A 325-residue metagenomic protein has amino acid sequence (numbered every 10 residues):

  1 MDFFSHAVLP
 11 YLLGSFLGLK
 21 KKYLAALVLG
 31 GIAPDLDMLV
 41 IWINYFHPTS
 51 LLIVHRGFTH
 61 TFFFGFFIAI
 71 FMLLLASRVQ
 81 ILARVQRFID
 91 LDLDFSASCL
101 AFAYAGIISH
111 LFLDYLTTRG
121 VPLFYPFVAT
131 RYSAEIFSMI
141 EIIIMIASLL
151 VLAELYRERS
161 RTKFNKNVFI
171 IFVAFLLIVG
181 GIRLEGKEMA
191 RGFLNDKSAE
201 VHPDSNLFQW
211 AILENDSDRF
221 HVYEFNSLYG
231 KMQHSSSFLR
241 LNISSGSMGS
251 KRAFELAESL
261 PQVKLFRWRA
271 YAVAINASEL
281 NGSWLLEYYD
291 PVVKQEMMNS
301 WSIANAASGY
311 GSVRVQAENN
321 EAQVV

Functional and structural regions predicted by a protein language model:
M1-D204, L213-D216: N-terminal membrane-targeting hydrophobic helices
P203-V325: Extracytosolic and intramembrane catalytic regions of membrane-associated proteins in envelope/secretory systems
